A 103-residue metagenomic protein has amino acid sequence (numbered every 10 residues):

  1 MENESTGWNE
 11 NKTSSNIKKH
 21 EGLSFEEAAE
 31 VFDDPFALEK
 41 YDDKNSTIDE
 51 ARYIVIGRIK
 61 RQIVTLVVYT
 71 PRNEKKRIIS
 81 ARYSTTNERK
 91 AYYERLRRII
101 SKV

Functional and structural regions predicted by a protein language model:
M1-V103: Ribonuclease/tRNase effector modules and their secretory precursors
